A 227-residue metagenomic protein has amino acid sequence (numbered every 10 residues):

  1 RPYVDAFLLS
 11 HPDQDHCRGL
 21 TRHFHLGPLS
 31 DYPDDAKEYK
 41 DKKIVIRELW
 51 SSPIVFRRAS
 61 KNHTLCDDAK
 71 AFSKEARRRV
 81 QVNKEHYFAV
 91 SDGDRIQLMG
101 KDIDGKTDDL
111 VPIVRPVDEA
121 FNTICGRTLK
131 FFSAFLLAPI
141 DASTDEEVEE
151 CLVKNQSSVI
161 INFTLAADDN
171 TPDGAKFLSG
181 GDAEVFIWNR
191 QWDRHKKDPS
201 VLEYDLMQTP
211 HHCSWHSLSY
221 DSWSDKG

Functional and structural regions predicted by a protein language model:
Y3-A6, R18, R22-F186: Flexible, acidic/histidine-containing loops and adjacent segments that form or flank the divalent-metal
V4-D15, P28, M207-H211: Metallo-beta-lactamase
P12, K40-K42, W192: Bulky hydrophobic/aromatic packing residues
C17-R18, L218: Conserved alpha/beta-hydrolase "acid-adjacent" motif
F186, R190-G227: Long, structured stretches of catalytic cores involved in phosphate-ester chemistry, encompassing
